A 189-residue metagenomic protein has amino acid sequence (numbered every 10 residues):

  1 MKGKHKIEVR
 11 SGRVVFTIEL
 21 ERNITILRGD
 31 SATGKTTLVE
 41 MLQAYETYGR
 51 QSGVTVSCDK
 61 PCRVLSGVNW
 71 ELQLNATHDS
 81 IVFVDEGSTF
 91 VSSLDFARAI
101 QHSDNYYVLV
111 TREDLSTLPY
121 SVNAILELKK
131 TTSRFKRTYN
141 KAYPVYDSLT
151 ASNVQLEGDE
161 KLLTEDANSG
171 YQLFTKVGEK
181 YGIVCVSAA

Functional and structural regions predicted by a protein language model:
M1-F16, R137-N140: N-terminal pre-Walker A segment at the start of P-loop NTPase domains
L27: Hydrophobic anchor at the beta1->P-loop junction of P-loop NTPases
T33-K35: Conserved glycine(s) of the Walker
L38-E40: Post-Walker A alpha-helix
A44-T55: Post-Walker A helix-loop "phosphate-sensing" segment adjacent to the P-loop in P-loop NTPases
W70-L94: Conserved P-loop NTPase "ATPase switch" module shared by AAA+ and STAND
I100-K129: Sensor-1/coupling segment of RecA-like P-loop NTPase cores
L118-A189: RecA-like P-loop NTPase motor core
